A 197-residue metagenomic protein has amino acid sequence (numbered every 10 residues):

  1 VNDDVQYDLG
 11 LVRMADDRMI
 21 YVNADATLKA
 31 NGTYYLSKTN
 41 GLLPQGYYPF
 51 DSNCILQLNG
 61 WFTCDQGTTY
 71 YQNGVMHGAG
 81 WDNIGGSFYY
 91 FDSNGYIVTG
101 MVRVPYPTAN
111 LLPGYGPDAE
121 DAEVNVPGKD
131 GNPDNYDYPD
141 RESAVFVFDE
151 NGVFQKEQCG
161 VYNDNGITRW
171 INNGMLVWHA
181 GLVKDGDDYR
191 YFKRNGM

Functional and structural regions predicted by a protein language model:
V1-M197: Extracellular adhesion/carbohydrate-binding repeat motifs centered on closely spaced tryptophans
